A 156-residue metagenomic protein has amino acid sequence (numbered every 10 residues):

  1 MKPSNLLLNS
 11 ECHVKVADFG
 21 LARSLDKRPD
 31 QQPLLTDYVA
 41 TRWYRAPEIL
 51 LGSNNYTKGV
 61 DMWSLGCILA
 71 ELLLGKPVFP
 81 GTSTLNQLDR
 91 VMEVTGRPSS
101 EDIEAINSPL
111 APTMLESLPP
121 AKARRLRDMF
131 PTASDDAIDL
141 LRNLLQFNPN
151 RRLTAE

Functional and structural regions predicted by a protein language model:
K15-D18: Pre-DFG segment of protein kinase catalytic domains
L21-R23: Activation segment
L34-I49: Conserved activation segment of eukaryotic-like protein kinases, specifically the C-terminal portion of the activation
D61: Conserved catalytic-loop aspartate of Hanks-type protein kinases
R97-N143: C-terminal lobe substrate-recognition/regulatory segment of protein kinase catalytic domains
I138-E156: A conserved short helix/loop substructure at the end of the activation segment of eukaryotic-like protein kinase domains
